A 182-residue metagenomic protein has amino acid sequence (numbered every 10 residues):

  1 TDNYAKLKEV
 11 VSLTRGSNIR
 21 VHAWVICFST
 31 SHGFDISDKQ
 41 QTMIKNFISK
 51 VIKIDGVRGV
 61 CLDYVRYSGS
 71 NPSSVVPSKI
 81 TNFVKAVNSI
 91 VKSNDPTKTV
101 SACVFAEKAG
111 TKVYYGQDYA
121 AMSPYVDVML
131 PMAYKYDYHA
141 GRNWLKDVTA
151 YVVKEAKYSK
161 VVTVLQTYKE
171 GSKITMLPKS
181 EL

Functional and structural regions predicted by a protein language model:
T1, R58, L62-R66, Y114-N143: Aromatic- and acid-rich polysaccharide-binding/catalytic face of secreted or lumenal carbohydrate-active enzymes
T1-D2, S31-T42, P72-S78, Y134-Y138 (+1 more regions): The substrate-binding groove and active-site-proximal loops of carbohydrate-active enzymes, especially glycoside
Y4-V10, N46-F47, A106-A121, G141-K154 (+1 more regions): Alpha-helical scaffolding within the catalytic cores of extracellular/periplasmic polymer-degrading hydrolases
L7-R15, R20-D55, S180: Active-site-adjacent "subsite" loops/lids of carbohydrate-active enzymes
V11-G16, V91-S93, A156: A generic structural signal for well-ordered alpha-helical segments
R20-S29, L62, S78-G116, S159-E170: Aromatic-lined carbohydrate-recognition surfaces of secreted/lumenal glycan-active proteins
M43-V75: Active-site groove signature of glycoside hydrolases
V126, P131-R142, Y151, Y158-L182: Substrate-binding cleft of secreted/luminal carbohydrate-active enzymes
